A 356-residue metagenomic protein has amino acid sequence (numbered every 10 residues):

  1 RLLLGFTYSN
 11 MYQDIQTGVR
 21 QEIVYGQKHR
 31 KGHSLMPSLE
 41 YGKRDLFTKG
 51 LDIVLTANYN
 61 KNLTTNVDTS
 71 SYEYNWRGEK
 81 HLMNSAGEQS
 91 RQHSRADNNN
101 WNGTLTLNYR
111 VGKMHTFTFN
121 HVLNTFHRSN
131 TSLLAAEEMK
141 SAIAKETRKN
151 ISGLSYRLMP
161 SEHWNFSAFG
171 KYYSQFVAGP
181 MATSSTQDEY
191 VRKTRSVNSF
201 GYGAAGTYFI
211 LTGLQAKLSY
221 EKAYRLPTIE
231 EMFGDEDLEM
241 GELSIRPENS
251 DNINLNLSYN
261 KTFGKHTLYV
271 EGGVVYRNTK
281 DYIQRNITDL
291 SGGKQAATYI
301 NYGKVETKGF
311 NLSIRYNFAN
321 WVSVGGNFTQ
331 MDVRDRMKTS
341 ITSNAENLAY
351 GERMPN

Functional and structural regions predicted by a protein language model:
L2-L4, D45-I53, L63, K113-F117 (+4 more regions): Repeated loop/turn-to-beta-strand initiation elements of outer-membrane beta-barrel proteins
F6-S9, D14-I23, T65-Y74, G78-K80 (+7 more regions): Outer-membrane beta-barrel translocator domains and adjoining extracellular loop/strand segments of Gram-negative
Y8-D14, K43, Y59-L63, L123-S129 (+7 more regions): Transmembrane beta-strands of outer-membrane beta-barrel pores
R20-H29, E40, A86-S94, N102 (+7 more regions): Extracellular loop and loop/strand-boundary signature of outer-membrane beta-barrel proteins
H33-L39, N99-L105, R148-L154, Y172 (+5 more regions): Hydrophobic, lipid-facing positions within transmembrane beta-strands of outer-membrane proteins
T118-L211, L226, D332, S340: Signature of Gram-negative outer-membrane beta-barrel scaffolds
F209, Q215-E221, P247-K308: Membrane-embedded beta-barrel scaffold of Gram-negative outer-membrane proteins
V270, V275-N278, T298-N356: Gram-negative outer-membrane beta-barrel transporters
